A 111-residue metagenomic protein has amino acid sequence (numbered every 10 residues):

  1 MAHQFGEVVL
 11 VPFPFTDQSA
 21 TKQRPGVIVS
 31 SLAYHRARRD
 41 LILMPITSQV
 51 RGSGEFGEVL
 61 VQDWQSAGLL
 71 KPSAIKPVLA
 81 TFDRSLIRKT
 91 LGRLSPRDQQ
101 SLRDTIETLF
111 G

Functional and structural regions predicted by a protein language model:
M1, W64-G111: C-terminal terminal-subdomain/extension
M1-A2, A20: Short, surface-exposed secondary-structure edge patches
P14-Q18: Short, charged beta-turn/beta-strand-edge "cap" motif at the junction between a beta-strand and an adjacent loop
S19-Q23, I28-D63: Compact nucleic-acid interaction/catalytic patches
